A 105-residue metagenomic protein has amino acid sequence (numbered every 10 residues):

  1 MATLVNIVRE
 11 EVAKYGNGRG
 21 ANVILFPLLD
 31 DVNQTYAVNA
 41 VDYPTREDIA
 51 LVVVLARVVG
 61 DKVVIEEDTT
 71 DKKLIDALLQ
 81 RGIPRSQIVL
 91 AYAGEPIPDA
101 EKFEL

Functional and structural regions predicted by a protein language model:
M1-L105: Terminal domain-initiation and capping elements
